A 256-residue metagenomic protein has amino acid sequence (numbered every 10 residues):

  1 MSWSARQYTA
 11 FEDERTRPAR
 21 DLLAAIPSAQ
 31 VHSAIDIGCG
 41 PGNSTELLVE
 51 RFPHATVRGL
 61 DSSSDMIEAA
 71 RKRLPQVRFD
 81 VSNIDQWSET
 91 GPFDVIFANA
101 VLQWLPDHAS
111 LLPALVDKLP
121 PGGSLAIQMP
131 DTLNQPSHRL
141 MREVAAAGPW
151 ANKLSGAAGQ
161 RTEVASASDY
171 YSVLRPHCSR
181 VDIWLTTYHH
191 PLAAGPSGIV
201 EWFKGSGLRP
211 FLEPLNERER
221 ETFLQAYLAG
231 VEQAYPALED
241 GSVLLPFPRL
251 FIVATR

Functional and structural regions predicted by a protein language model:
M1-I35, N43-L47, M66-A69, R73: Conserved class I S-adenosyl-L-methionine
W3, P41-N43, A158-R256: Conserved Class I S-adenosyl-L-methionine
S33-W87: Class I SAM-dependent methyltransferase SAM/SAH-binding core
S88-I96: A short acidic, Gly/Pro-enriched loop at the edge of an enzyme's catalytic core that lines a small-molecule cofactor
V95-A109, D131: A short SAM/SAH-binding and catalytic strip from SAM-dependent methyltransferases
L105-P106, L119-P121: Helix-to-beta-strand junctions that scaffold the AdoMet/dcAdoMet cofactor pocket in Class I SAM-dependent enzymes
A109, V116, S124-A194: Conserved catalytic/acceptor-binding region of the Class I
